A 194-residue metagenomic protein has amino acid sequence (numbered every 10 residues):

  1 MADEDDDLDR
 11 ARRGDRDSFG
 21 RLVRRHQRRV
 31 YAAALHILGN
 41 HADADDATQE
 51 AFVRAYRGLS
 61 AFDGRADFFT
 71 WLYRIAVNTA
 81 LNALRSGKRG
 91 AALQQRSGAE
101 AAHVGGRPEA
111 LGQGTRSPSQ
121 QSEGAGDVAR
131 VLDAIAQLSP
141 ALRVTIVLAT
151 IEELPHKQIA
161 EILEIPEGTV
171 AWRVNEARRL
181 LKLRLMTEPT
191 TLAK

Functional and structural regions predicted by a protein language model:
R10, A91-A110, G124-A125, D133 (+3 more regions): C-terminal edge and immediately downstream basic/flexible tail or linker adjoining helix-turn-helix-like DNA-binding
R12-R13, H36-H41, E50-D67, S86-K88: Sigma70-family region 2
R12-R21, Y31-E50, E167, T190: Short, charged helix-capping/linker segments at alpha-helix termini
V23, Q137-H156, I162: Short amphipathic alpha helix immediately N-terminal
V23-H41, G58, I135, L180 (+1 more regions): Amphipathic, Lys/Arg- and hydrophobic-enriched alpha-helical face
V30, A34, L59, L72 (+1 more regions): Hydrophobic-face residues of short alpha-helical interaction/recognition segments
A51, I75, I146, I159-A160 (+1 more regions): Hydrophobic positions on the alpha-helical face of helix-turn-helix-like DNA-binding modules
V77, L81, L142, I151 (+1 more regions): DNA-recognition helix of helix-turn-helix
